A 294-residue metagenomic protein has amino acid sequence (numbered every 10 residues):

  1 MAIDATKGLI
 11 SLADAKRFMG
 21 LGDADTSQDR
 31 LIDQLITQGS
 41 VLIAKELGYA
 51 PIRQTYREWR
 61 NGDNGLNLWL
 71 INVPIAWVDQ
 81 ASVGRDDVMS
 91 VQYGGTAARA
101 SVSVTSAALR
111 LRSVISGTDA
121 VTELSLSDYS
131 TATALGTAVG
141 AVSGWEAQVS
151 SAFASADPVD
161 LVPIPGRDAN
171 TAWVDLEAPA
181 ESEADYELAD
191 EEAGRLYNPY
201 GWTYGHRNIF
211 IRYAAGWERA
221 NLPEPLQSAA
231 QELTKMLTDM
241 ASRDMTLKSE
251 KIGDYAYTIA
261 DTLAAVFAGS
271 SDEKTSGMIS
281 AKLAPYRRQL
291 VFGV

Functional and structural regions predicted by a protein language model:
M1-V88, G94, S103-A108, S130 (+2 more regions): Divalent metal-cofactor coordination and adjacent catalytic microenvironments
D14-G20, S113-V121: Acidic/histidine-rich, surface-exposed loop or edge segments in extracytoplasmic proteins
A81-G84, R112-V114, Q148-S150: Predominantly extracellular/luminal cell-surface or secreted proteins
Y93-V104, S116-V162: N-terminal, intrinsically disordered, small/polar-rich Type III/flagellar export signal
S113, S125, A189-E191: Acidic/polar residues at beta-strand termini and the immediately following turn/coil
